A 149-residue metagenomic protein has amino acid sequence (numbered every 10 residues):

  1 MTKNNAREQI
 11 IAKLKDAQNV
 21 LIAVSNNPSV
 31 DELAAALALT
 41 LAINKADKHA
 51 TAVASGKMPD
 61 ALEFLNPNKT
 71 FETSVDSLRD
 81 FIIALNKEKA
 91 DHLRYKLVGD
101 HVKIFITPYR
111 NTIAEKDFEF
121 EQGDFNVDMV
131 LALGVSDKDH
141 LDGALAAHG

Functional and structural regions predicted by a protein language model:
M1-G149: Replace "Mg2+/Mn2+-dependent" with "divalent metal-dependent
